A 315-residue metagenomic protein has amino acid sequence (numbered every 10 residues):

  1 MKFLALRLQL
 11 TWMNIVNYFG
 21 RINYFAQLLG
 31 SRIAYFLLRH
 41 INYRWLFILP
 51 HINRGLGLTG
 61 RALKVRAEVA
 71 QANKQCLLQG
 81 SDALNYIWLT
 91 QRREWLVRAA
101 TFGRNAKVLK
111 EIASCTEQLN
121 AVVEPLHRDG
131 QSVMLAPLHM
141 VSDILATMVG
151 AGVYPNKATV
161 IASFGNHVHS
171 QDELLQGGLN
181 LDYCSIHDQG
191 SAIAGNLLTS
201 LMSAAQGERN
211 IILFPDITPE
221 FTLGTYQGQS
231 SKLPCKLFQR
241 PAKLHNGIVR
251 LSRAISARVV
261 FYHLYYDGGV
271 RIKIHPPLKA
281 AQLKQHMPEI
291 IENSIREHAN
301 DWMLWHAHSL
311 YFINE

Functional and structural regions predicted by a protein language model:
M1-M13, L89-E111, N156-G177, M202-T218 (+2 more regions): Short N-terminal secondary-structure initiator segments
K2-P137, S142: Membrane-anchoring hydrophobic helices of lipid-metabolizing enzymes
K74-L77, D129, G150-G152, I272-L278: Alpha-helix C-terminal capping segments
S114-A121, D182-I193, L278-K279: Short acidic-hydrophobic, aromatic-tinged amphipathic segments that line or gate anion-handling sites
V123-E124, T147-A151, Q171-Q176, L201-M202 (+2 more regions): Short amphipathic alpha-helical segments and helix-helix/interface helices
L126-S132, G152-K157, A204-E208, R253-R258: Secondary-structure boundary elements
D129-G190: Catalytic core of membrane glycerolipid acyltransferases/transacylases, capturing the structured, soluble-facing
L179-N180, S191-E315: Non-catalytic C-terminal accessory region of glycerolipid acyltransferases and related lyso-lipid remodeling enzymes
